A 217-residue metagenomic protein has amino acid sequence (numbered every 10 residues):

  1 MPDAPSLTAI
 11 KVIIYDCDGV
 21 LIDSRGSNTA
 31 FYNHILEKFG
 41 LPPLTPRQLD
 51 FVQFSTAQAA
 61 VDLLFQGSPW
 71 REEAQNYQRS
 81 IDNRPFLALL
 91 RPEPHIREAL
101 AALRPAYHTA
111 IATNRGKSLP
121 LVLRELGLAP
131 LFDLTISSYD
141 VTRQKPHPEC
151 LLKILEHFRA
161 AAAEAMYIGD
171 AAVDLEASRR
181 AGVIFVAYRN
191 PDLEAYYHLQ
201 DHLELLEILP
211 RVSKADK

Functional and structural regions predicted by a protein language model:
M1-K11, A101, G116, P120-K217: Asp-based, Mg2+/Mn2+-dependent phosphohydrolase catalytic module
D3-A101, P105: N-terminal helical cap/lid subdomain that shapes the substrate entry/recognition surface in HAD-like hydrolases
Y15, T109, A165: Short glycine- and Lys/Arg-enriched binding-loop motifs that mark or flank ligand-binding interfaces
P42, G67-S68, A106-Y107, A129-P130 (+2 more regions): Secondary-structure boundary/capping positions in well-ordered alpha/beta enzyme cores
H108-T109, I184: Short beta-strand/loop segments at the ligand-binding rim of alpha/beta enzyme cores
T113: Conserved phosphate-coupling serine/threonine residues in phosphotransfer and NTP-handling enzymes
